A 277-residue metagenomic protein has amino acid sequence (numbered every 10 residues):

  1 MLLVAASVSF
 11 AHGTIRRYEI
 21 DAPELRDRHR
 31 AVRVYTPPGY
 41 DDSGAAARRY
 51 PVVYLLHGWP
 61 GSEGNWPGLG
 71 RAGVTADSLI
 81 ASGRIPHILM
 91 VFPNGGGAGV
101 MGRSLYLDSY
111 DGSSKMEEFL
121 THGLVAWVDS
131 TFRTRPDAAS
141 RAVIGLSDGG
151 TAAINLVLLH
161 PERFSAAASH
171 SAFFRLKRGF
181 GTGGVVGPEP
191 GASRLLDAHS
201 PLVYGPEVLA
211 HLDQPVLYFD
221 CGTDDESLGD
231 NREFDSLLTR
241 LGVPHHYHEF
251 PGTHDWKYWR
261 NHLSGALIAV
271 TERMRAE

Functional and structural regions predicted by a protein language model:
L2-A11: Hydrophobic h-region of N-terminal signal peptides that target proteins for export in Gram-negative bacteria
F10-E277: Non-catalytic cap/lid and distal C-terminal segments of serine-dependent acyl enzymes
